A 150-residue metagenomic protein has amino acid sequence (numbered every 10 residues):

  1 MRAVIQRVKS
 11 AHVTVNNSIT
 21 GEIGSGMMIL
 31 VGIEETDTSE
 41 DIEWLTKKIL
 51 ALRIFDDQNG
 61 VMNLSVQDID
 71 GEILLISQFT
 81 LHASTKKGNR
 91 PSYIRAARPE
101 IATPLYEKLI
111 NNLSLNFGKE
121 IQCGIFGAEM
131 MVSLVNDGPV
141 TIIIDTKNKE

Functional and structural regions predicted by a protein language model:
M1-S92, A97, P104-E150: N-terminal, polar/charged subdomain of small-to-medium soluble alpha/beta proteins
